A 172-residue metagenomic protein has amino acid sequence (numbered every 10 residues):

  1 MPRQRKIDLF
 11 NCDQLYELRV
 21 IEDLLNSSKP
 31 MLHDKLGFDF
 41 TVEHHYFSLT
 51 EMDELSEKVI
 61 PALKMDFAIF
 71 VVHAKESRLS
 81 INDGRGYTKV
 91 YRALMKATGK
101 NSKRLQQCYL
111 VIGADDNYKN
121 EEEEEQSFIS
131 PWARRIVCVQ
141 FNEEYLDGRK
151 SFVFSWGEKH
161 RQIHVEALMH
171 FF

Functional and structural regions predicted by a protein language model:
M1-F172: Conserved GTPase G-domain substructure that encodes guanine base recognition and part of the catalytic core, centered
